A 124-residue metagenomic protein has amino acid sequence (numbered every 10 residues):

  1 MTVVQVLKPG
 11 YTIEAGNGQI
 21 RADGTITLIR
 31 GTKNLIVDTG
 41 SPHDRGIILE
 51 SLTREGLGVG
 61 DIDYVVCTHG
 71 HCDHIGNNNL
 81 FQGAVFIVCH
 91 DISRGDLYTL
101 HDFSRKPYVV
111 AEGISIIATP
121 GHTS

Functional and structural regions predicted by a protein language model:
M1-T32, P107-Y108, E112: Zn-dependent metallo-beta-lactamase
Q5-L7, V66, I87, I117: Hydrophobic/aromatic beta-strand patches that form the interior of the parallel beta-sheet core in alpha/beta enzyme
K8-G10, H90, P120: Residues at the C-termini of beta-strands that transition into short coil/loop
Y11, S41, T123: Short, glycine/serine-rich, charged loops/turns that create anion-binding and catalytic segments at active sites
N17, D23, G40-V109: Active-site HxH/HxHxD metal-binding segment of metal-dependent hydrolases
I29, D38, I62, H69 (+1 more regions): Divalent metal-coordination and catalytic microenvironments
L35-D38, F86-V88, I114-I116: Short hydrophobic-aromatic micro-motifs
H101-T123: A mid-sequence, solvent-exposed acidic-amphipathic segment
